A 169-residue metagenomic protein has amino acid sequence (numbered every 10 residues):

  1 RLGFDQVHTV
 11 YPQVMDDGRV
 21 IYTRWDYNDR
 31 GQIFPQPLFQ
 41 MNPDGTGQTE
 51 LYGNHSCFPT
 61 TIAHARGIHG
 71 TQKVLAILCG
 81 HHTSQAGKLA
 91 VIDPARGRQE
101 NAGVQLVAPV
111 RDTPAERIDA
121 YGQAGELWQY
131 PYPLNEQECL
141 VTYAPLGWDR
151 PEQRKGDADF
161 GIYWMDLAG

Functional and structural regions predicted by a protein language model:
R1, Q48-P59, R96-G122: Surface-exposed loop and turn segments in beta-propeller and other repeat-based domains that flank or scaffold
R1-L51: Solenoidal tandem-repeat scaffolds enriched in leucines and small polar residues
V7-I21, H55-K73, R117-L134, E138: Conserved beta-propeller blade repeats
R19-W25, Q40, Q72-L78, V91 (+2 more regions): Residue position within the beta-strands of beta-propeller blades
R30-Q40, T83-D93, N101, W148-W164: Structural motif
G45-G47, R96, L167-G169: Short coil turn/linker residues within repeat-based beta-strand modules
L127-Y130, N135-G169: N-terminal export/targeting leaders of redox proteins
